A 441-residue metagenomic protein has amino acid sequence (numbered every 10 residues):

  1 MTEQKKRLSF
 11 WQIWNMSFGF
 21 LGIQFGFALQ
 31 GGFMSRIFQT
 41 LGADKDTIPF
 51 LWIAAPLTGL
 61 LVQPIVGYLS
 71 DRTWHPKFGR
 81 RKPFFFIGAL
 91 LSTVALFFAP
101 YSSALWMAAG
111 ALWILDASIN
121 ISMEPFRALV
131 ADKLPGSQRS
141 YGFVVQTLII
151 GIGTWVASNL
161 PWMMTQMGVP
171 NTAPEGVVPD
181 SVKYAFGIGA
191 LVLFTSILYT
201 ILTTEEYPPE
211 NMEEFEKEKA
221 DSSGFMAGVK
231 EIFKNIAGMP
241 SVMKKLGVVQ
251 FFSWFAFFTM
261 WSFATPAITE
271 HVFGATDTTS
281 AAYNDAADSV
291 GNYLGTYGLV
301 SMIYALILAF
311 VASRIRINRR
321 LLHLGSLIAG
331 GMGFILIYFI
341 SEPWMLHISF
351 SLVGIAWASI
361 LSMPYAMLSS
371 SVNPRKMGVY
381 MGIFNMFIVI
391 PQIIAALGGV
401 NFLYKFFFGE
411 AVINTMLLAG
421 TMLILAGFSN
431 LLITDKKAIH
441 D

Functional and structural regions predicted by a protein language model:
M1-W11, S103-G110, I119-S122, F126 (+3 more regions): Intracellular loop-helix junctions on the cytosolic face of multi-pass helical membrane proteins
T2-T58, K244-V249, S253-T278: Helix-loop boundary and gating motifs at the non-cytosolic
K45-D46, G136-Q146, A287, V372-F384: Loop-to-transmembrane helix entry/capping segments in MFS-fold secondary transporters and related SLC/MFSD carriers
Q63-F78, Y304-N318, L403: Helix-to-loop junctions at the C-terminal end of transmembrane segments in multipass secondary transporters
R81-F97, L321-I335: Structural signature of the two symmetry-related core transmembrane helices
A95-A99, S103-S122, M345-S359: Hydrophobic core of transmembrane alpha-helices in multi-pass small-molecule transporters, especially MFS/SLC-type
I121-L134, S359-N373: Intracellular juxtamembrane helix-capping segments at the cytosolic ends of symmetry-related transmembrane helices
R319-M363: C-terminal transmembrane helical hairpin of 12-TM major facilitator-type secondary transporters
